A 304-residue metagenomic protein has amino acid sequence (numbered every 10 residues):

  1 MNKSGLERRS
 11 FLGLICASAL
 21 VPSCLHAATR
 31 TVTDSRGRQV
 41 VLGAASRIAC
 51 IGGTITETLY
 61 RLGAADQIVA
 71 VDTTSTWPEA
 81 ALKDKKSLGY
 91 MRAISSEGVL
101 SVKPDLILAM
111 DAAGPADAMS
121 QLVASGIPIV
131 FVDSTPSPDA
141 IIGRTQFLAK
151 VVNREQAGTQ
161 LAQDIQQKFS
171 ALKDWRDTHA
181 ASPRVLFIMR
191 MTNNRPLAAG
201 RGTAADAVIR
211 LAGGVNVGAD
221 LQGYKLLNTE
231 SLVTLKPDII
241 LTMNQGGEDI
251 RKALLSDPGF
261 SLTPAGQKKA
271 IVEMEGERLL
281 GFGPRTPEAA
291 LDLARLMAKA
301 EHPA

Functional and structural regions predicted by a protein language model:
M1-L6, S10-C24: N-terminal secretory signal peptides
G5, S23-V40, I48: C-terminal segment of N-terminal export signals and the immediately downstream linker at the start of the mature
R30-V32, R38-V41, L106, D117-N193 (+2 more regions): Extracytoplasmic substrate-binding proteins
R47-V102, L106-A113: A short, structured surface patch at a secondary-structure boundary
G52, D111-A112, S134, L221-Y224 (+1 more regions): Short secondary-structure boundary segments
S96-K103, L227-K236: Short helices/loops that flank or line small-molecule/ion binding pockets
A113-A124, L241-D257: A ligand-binding cleft/hinge motif common to bilobed small-molecule-binding domains
A199-Y224, N244, E273: His/Asp/Glu-enriched short active-site or ligand-binding loop at hydrolase and phosphoryl-transfer sites
